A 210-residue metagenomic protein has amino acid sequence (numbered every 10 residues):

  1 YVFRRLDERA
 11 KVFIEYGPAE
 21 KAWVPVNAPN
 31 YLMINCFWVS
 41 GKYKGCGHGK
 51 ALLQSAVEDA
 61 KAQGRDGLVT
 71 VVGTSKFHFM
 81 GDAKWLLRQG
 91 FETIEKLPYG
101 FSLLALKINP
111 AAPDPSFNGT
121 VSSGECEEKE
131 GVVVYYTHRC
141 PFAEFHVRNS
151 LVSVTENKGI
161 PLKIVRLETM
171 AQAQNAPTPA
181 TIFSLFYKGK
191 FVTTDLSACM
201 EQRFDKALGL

Functional and structural regions predicted by a protein language model:
R5, R9-E20, M33, W38: Conserved beta-strand in the GNAT
P25-G41: Conserved acetyl-CoA binding element of GNAT-fold acetyltransferases
V39, G45-K61: Conserved acetyl-CoA-binding loop-helix of GNAT-fold acetyltransferases
E58-H78: Conserved GNAT acetyl-CoA-binding A-motif
V71, L87-L104, V192: Conserved catalytic-core motifs of GNAT/GCN5-like acyltransferases
P98-S122: C-terminal "cap" of GNAT-fold acetyltransferases
V121-E156: Local sequence-structure signature of Cys/Sec-based thiol-disulfide redox active-site neighborhoods
Y187-L210: Non-catalytic, surface beta->alpha helical segment in thiol-disulfide oxidoreductase systems
